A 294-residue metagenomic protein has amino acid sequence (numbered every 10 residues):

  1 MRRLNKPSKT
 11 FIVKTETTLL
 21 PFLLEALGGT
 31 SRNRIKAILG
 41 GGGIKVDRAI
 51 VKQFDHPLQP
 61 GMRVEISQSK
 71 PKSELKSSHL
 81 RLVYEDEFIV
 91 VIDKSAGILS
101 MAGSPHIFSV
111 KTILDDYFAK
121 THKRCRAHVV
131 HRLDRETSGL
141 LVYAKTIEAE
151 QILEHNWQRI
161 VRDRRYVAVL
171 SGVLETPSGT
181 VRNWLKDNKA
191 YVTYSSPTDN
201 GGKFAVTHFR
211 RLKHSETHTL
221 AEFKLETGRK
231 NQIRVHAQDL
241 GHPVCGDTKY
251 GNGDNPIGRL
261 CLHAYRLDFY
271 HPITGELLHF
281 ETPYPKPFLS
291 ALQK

Functional and structural regions predicted by a protein language model:
M1-K294: RNA pseudouridine synthases
